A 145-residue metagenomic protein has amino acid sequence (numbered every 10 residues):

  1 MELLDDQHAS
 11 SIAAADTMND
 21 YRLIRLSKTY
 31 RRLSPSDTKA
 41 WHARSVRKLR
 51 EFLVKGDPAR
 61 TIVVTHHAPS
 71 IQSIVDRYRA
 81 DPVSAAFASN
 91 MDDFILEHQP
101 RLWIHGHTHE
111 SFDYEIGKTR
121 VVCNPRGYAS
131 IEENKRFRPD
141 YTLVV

Functional and structural regions predicted by a protein language model:
M1-I62, H67-Y78: Active-site-proximal loop/helix segment associated with metal-binding centers of metalloenzymes
I62, L102-W103: Hydrophobic "anchor" residues on beta-strands that sit immediately upstream of conserved functional sites
H66, H107-H109: Histidine-centered divalent metal-coordination motifs
V75-R77, D81-L102, H109-V145: Binuclear metal-dependent phosphoesterase catalytic core
